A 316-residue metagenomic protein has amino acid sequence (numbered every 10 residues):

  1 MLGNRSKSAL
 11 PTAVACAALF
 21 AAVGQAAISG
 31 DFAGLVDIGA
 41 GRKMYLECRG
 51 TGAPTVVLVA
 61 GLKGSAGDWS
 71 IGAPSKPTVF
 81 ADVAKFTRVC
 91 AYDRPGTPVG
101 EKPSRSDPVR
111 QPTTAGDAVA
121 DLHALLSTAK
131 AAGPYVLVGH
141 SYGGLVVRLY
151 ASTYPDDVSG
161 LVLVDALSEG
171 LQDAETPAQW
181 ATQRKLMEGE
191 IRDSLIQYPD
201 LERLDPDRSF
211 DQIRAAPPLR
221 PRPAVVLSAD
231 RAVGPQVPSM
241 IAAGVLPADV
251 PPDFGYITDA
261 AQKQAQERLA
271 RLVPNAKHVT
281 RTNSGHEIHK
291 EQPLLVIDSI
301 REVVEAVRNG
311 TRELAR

Functional and structural regions predicted by a protein language model:
L2-A13: Bacterial N-terminal signal peptides that target proteins for export
T12-A22: Bacterial N-terminal signal peptides
I38-R42, E47-V99: Conserved HGGG/HGGXW glycine-rich cap/lid loop of the alpha/beta-hydrolase fold
T78-A81, A91-V136, S168, E175: Active-site loop/oxyanion-hole signature of alpha/beta-hydrolase fold enzymes
G133-G170: Conserved hydrolase catalytic core segment
V162-P206: Flexible "cap/lid" loop of the alpha/beta hydrolase fold
G189-T280: Conserved serine/cysteine hydrolase catalytic core
A276-R316: Catalytic active-site module of serine/aspartate enzymes centered on a nucleophile-bearing elbow/loop
